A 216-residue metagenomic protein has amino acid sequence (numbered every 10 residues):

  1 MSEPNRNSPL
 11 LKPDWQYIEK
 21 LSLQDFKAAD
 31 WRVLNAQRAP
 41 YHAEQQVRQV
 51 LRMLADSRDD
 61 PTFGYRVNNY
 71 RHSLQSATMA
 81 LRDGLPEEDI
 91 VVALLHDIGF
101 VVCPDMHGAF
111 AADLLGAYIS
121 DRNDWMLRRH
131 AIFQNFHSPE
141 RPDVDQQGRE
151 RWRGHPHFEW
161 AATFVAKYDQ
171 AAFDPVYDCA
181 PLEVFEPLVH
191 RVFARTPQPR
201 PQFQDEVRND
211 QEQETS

Functional and structural regions predicted by a protein language model:
M1-L94, I98-S216: Metal-dependent phosphohydrolase cores
